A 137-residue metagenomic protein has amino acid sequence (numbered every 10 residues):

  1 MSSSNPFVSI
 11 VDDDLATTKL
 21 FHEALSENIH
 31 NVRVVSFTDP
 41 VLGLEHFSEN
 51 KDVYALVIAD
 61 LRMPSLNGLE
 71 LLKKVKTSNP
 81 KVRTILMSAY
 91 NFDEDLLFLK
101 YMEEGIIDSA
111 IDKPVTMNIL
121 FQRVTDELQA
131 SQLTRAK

Functional and structural regions predicted by a protein language model:
D12, D60: Active-site residues of response regulator receiver
L15-V35: Two-component/phosphorelay signaling modules centered on CheY-like receiver
S36-L56: Acidic, metal-coordinating helix/loop segments flanking the phosphotransfer/catalytic sites of two-component signaling
E45, L69-K81, K100: Short amphipathic alpha-helix used as the core "switch/output" element in two-component signaling
M63: Receiver (REC) domain active-site loop signature in two-component systems and cognate sites in sensor histidine kinases
E70, N91-A110, N118, Q122: Alpha4 helix (beta4-alpha4-beta5 surface) of REC/receiver domains from two-component response regulators
M87-A89: Hydrophobic/aromatic residues positioned on beta-strands within the core alpha/beta folds
K113: A Lys-centered signature of the CheY-like receiver
